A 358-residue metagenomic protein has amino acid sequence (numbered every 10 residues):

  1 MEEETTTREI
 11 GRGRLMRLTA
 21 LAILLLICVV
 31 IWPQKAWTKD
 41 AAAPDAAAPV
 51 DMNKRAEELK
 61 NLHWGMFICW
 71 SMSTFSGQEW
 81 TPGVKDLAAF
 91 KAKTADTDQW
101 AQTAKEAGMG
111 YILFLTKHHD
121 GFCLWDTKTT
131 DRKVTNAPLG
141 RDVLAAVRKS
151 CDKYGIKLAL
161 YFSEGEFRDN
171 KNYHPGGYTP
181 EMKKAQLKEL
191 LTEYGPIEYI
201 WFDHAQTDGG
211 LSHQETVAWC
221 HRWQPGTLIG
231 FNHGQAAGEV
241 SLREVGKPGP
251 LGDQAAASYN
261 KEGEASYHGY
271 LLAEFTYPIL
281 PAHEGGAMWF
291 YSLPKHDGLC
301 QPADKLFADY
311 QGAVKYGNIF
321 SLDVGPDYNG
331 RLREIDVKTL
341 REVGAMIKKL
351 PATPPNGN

Functional and structural regions predicted by a protein language model:
M1-M16: N-terminal secretory signal peptides that target proteins for export/translocation
T6-R8, A20, K39, A104: N-terminal compositionally biased, intrinsically disordered segments and leader/signal-like regions
A20-I31: Bacterial N-terminal signal peptides
W37-N358: Mature catalytic domains of secreted/periplasmic carbohydrate-active enzymes
